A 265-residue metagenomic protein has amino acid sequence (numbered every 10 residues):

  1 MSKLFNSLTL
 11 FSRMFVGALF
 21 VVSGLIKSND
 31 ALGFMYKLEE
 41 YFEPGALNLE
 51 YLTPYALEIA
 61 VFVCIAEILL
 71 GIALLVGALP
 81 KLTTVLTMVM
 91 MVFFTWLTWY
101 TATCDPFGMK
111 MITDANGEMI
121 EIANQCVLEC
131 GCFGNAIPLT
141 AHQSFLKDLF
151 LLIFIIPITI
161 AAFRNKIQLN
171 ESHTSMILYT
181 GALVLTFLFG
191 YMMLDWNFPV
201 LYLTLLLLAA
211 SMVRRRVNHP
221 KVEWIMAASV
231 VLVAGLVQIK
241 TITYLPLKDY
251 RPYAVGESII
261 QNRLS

Functional and structural regions predicted by a protein language model:
M1-F11, N48-Y55, I59-F62, L79-L82 (+1 more regions): Membrane-interfacial loop-to-transmembrane-helix junctions in polytopic alpha-helical membrane proteins
F5-S28: N-terminal signal-anchor transmembrane alpha helix
I26-V63: Solvent-exposed, well-ordered loop and adjacent helix/strand elements within mature globular domains that form
C64-L194: Hydrophobic alpha-helical segments
T87-M88, F198-L208: Hydrophobic core segments of alpha-helical transmembrane domains in multi-pass membrane proteins
I155-R164, L205-R216: Alpha-helical transmembrane segments
I177-Y191, L207-L247: Internal/C-terminal transmembrane anchor helices
K248-S265: Extracytosolic and intramembrane catalytic regions of membrane-associated proteins in envelope/secretory systems
